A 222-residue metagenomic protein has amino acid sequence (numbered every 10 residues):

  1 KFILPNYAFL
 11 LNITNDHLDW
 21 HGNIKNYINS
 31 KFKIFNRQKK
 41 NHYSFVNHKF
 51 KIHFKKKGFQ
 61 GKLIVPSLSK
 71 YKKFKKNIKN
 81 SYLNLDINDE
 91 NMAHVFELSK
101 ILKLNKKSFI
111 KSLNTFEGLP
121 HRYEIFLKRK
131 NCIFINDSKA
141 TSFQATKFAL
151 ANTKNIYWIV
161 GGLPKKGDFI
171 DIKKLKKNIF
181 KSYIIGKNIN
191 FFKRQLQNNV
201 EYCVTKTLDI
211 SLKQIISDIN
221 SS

Functional and structural regions predicted by a protein language model:
K1-L83: Flexible active-site lid/hinge loop adjacent to a nucleotide/diphosphate and Mg2+-phosphate binding pocket
I3-L4, K57-Q60, N152-T153, N178 (+1 more regions): Short, structured coil segments at secondary-structure junctions
Y7-I13, G61-L68, Y157-I159, K181-I184 (+1 more regions): Short hydrophobic/aromatic-enriched beta-strand-loop microsegments
K49-K56, K72, K165-D168, N188-R194: Short, charged/polar "capping" segments at the starts of alpha-helices and the immediately preceding loops
G58-F74, D86, I110-N114, E124 (+1 more regions): Beta-strand->loop->alpha-helix junctions that form or flank phosphate-binding loops in nucleotide-handling enzymes
S81-F180, F192-R194: Nucleotide phosphate-binding/pyrophosphate-handling subdomain across enzymes that bind or process nucleotide phosphates
G167-S222: C-terminal helical cap/extension that packs against the catalytic core of soluble nucleotide-cofactor enzymes
